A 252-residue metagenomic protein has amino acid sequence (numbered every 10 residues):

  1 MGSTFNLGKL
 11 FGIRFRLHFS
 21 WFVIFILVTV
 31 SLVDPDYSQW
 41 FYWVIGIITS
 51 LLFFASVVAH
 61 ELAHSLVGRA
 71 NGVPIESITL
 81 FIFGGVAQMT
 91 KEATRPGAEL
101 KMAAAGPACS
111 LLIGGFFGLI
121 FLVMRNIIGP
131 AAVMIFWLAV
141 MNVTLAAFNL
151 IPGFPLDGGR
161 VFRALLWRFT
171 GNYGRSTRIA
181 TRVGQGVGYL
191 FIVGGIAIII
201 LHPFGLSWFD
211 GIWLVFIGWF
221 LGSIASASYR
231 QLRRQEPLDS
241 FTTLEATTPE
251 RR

Functional and structural regions predicted by a protein language model:
M1-R252: Hydrophobic transmembrane alpha-helices and their immediate loop junctions in multi-pass integral membrane proteins
